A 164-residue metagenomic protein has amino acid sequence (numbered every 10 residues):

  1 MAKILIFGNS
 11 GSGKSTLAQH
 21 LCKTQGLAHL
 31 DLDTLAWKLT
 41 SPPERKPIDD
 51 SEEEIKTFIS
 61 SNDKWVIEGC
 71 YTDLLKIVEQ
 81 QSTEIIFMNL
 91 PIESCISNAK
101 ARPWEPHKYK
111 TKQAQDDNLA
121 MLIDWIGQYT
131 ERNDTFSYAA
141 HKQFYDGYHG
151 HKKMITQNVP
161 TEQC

Functional and structural regions predicted by a protein language model:
K3: Walker A (P-loop) ATP-phosphate-binding motif of ABC ATPase nucleotide-binding domains
I6: Hydrophobic anchor at the beta1->P-loop junction of P-loop NTPases
S10: The conserved Walker
K14: Conserved lysine of the Walker
Q19-D63: Conserved substrate/cofactor phosphate-moiety recognition/catalytic segment in nucleotide-dependent phosphotransferases
T24, Q128-C164: NTP-dependent small-molecule kinase module
S51-I96: Glycine-rich phosphate-binding loop used to anchor ATP phosphates in small-molecule kinases, encompassing both
L90-F136: A glycine- and Lys/Arg-enriched "phosphate-lid" helix/loop adjacent to the NTP-binding pocket of small-molecule kinases
